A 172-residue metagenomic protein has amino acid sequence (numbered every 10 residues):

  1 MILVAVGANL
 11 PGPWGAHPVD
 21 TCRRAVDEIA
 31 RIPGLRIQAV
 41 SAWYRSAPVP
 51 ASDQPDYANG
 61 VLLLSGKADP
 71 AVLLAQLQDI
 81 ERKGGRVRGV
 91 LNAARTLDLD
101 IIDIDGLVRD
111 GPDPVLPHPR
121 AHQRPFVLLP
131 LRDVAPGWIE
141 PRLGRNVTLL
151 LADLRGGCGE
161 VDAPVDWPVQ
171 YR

Functional and structural regions predicted by a protein language model:
M1-L35, V40-R45: N-terminal beta1-alpha1 ligand-phosphate binding loop
I2, P33-A39, D56-G60, R95-L99 (+1 more regions): A generic structural signal for short beta-strands and their flanking turns/coil linkers
A8, L62-G66, D105-G106: Short beta-strand-to-loop capping motifs
W14-G15, L63-G66, P130: Short, surface-exposed loop/turn motifs that are enriched in glycine and acidic residues and include a nearby proline
C22, V26, N59-V61, L74-L77: A general structural signal for well-ordered alpha-helical packing
A39-S65: Short, charge-patterned binding micro-sites
V49-D56, A71-L74, D79-R172: Flexible, gly/pro- and Lys/Arg-enriched active-site loops
